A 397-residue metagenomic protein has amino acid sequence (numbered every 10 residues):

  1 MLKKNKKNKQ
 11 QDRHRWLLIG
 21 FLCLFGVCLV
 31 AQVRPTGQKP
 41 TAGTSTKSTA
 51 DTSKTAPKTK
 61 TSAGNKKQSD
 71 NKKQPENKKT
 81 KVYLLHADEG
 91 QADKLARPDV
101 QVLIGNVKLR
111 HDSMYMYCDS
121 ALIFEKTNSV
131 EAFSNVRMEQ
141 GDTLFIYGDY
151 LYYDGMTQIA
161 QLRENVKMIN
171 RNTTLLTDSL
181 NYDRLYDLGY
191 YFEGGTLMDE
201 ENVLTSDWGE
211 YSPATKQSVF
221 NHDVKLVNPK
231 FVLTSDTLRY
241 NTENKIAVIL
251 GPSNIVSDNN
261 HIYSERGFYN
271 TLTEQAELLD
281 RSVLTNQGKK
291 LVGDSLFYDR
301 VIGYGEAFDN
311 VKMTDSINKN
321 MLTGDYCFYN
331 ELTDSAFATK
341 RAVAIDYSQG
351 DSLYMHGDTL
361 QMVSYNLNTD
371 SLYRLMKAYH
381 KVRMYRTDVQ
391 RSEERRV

Functional and structural regions predicted by a protein language model:
M1-S45: Bacterial Sec-dependent N-terminal signal peptides
Q32-R396: N-terminal amphipathic/hydrophobic interface segments
